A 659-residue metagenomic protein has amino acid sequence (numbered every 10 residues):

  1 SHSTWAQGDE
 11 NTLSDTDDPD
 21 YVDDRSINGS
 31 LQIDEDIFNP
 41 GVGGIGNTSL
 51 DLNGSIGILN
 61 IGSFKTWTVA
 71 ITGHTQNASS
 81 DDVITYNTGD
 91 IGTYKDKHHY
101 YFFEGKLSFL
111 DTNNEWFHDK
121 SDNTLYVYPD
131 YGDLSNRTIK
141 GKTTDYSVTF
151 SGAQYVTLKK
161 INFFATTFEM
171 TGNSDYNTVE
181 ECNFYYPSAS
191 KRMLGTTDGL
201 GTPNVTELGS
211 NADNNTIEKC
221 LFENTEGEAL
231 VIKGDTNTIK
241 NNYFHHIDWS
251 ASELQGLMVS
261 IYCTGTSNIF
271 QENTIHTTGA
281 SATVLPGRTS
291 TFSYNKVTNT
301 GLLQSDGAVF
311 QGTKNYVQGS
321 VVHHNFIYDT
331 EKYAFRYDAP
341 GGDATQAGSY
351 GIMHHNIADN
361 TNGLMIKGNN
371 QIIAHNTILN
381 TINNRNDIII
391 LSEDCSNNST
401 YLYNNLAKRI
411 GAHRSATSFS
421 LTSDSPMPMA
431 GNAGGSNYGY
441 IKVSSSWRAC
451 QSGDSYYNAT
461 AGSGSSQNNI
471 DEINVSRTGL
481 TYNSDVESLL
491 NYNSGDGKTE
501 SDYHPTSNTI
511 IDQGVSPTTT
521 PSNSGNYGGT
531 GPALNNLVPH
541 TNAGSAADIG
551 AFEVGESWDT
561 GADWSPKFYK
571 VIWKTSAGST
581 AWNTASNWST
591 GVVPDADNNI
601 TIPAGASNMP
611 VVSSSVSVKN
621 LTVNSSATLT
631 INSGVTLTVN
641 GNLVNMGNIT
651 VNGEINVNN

Functional and structural regions predicted by a protein language model:
S1-N204, A251, S463-S466, K498-S507 (+3 more regions): Extracellular polysaccharide-degrading/modifying enzymes targeting complex plant/algal/animal polysaccharides
N87-K97, E104-G105, Y131-Q154, F164-M170 (+6 more regions): Beta-propeller domains
K140-T157, A165-D175, P203-N211, V231-I232 (+3 more regions): Extracellular beta-strand-rich solenoid/capping regions of secreted or surface-exposed proteins that bind or remodel
T149-T157, D175-T178, S188, P203-T216 (+9 more regions): Surface-exposed loop/turn motifs in large extracellular/passenger domains
T166-M170, S188-T196, T202-V205, E226-K233 (+15 more regions): Short glycine/acidic-rich loop motifs that flank beta-strands on beta-rich extracellular proteins
G342-S507, T520: Predominantly extracellular beta-rich ligand-binding scaffolds that present long acidic/polar faces for carbohydrate
Y569-N659: Extracellular beta-sheet-rich ligand-binding/adhesion modules
